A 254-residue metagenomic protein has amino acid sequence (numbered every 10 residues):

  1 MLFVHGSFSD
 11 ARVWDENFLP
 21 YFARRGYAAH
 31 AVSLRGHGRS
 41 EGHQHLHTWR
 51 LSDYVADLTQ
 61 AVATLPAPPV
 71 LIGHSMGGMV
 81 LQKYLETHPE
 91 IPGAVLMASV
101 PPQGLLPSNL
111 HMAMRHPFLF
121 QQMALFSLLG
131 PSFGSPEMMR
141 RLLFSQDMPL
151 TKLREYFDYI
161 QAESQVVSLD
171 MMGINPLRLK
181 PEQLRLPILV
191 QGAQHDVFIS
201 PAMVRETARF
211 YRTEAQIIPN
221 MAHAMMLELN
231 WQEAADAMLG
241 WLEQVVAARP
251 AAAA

Functional and structural regions predicted by a protein language model:
G6-D10, S75, Q194: Active-site glycine-rich loops that stabilize anionic/oxyanionic intermediates across multiple enzyme folds
S7-L19: The serine-hydrolase catalytic nucleophile loop
Y21-H43: Conserved alpha/beta-hydrolase
R39-P69: Active-site loop/oxyanion-hole signature of alpha/beta-hydrolase fold enzymes
E90, V95-F126, V167, M171: Flexible "cap/lid" loop of the alpha/beta hydrolase fold
L184, V190-G192: Short beta-strand/loop motif that positions the catalytic acidic residue of the alpha/beta-hydrolase fold
G192-M221: Conserved loop-alpha-helix segment in the C-terminal half of the alpha/beta-hydrolase fold that carries the catalytic
E214-A254: Catalytic active-site module of serine/aspartate enzymes centered on a nucleophile-bearing elbow/loop
